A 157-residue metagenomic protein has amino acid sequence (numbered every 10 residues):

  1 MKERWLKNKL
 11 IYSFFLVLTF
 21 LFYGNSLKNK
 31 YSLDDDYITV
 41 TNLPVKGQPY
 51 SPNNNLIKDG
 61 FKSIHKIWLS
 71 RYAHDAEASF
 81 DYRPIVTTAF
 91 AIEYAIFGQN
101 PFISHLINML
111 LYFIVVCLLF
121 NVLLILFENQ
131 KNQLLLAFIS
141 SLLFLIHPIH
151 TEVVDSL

Functional and structural regions predicted by a protein language model:
M1-L157: Polytopic membrane enzymes that build or remodel cell-surface glycoconjugates and lipids
